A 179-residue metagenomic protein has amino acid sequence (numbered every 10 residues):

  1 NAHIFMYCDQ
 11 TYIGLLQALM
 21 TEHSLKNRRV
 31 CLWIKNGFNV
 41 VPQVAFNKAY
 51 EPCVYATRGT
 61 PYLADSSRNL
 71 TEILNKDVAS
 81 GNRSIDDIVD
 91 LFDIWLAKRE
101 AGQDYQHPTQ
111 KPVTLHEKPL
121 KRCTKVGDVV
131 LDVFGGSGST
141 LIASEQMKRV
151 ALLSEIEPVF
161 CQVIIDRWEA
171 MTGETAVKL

Functional and structural regions predicted by a protein language model:
N1-E157, C161: Core catalytic lobe of class I
A18, V159-A170, E174: Short alpha-helix adjacent to the SAM-binding motif of class I
T175-L179: Conserved SAM-binding strand-loop segment of SAM-dependent methyltransferases
